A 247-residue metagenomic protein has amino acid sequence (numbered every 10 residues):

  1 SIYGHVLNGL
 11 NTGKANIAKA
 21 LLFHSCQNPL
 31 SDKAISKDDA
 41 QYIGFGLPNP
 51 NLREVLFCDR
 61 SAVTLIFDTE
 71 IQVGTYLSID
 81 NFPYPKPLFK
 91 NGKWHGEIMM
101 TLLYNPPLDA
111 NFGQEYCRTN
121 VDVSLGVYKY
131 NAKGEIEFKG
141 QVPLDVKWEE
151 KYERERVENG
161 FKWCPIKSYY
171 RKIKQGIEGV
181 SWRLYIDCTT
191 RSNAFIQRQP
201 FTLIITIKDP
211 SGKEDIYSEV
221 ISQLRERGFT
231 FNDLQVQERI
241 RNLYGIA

Functional and structural regions predicted by a protein language model:
S1-D32: Hydrolase catalytic cores
F23, I35-D39, C117: Flexible domain-boundary/linker segments
P29-L47, F231-E238, N242-A247: Activation corresponds to long, low-complexity, non-globular regions
Q41-K129: Secreted peptidase-domain scaffold signal
P107, K162-P165, K208: Intrinsically disordered low-complexity regions specifically enriched for long asparagine
Y116-N131, I173-A247: C-terminal edge strands of extracellular/lumenal beta-sandwich accessory domains
G134-G179: Extended, solvent-exposed segments with strong compositional bias
